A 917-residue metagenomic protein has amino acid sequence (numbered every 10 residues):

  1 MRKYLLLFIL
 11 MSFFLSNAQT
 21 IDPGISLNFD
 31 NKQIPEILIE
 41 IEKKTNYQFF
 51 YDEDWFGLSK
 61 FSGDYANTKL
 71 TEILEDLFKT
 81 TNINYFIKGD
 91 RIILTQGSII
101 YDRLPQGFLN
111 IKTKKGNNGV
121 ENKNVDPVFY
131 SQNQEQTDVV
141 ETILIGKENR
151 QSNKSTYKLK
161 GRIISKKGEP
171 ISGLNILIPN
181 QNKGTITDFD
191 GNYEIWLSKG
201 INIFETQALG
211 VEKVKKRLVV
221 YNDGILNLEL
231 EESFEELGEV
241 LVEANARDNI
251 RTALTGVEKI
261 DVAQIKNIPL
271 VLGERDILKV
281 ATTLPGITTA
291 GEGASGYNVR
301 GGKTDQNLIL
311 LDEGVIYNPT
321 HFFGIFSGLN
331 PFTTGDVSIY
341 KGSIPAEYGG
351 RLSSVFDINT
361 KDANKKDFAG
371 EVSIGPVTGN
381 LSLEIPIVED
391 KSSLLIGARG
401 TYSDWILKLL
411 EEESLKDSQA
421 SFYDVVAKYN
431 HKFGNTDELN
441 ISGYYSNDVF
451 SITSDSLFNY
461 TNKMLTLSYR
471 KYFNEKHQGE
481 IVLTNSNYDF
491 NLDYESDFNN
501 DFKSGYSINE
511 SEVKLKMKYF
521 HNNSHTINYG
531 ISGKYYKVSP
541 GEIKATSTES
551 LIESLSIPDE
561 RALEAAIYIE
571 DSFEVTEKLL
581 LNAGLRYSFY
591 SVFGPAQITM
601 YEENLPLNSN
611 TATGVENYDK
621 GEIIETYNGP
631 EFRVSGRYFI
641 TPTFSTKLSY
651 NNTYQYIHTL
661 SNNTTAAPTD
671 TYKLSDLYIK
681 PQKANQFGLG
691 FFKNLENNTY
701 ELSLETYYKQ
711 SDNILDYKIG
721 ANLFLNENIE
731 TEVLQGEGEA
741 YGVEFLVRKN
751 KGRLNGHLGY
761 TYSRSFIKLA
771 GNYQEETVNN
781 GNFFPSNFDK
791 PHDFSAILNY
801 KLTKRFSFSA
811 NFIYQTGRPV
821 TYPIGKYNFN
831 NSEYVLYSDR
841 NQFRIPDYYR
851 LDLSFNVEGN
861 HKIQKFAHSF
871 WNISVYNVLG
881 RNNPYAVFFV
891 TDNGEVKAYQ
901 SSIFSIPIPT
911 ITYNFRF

Functional and structural regions predicted by a protein language model:
N17-K114, I186, V257, V299: N-terminal export/assembly leaders
A18-S26, Q48-F61, T156-K158, E169 (+3 more regions): N-terminal periplasmic "start-of-domain" segments of outer-membrane beta-barrel proteins
K123-R150, I186, G210-E212, G224 (+4 more regions): Periplasmic N-terminal accessory/gating domains of Gram-negative outer-membrane beta-barrel systems
A420-E542, E701-S703: Outer-membrane beta-barrel domain signature, strongest for Gram-negative TonB-dependent receptors and also present
E510-K514, S556, E564, L674-K680 (+5 more regions): Outer membrane beta-barrel strand-and-loop segments of large Gram-negative receptors, especially TonB-dependent
G533-S645, Y656, N772-E776: Signature of Gram-negative outer-membrane beta-barrel scaffolds
Y707-Q710, I729-I824: Gram-negative outer-membrane beta-barrel transporters
D712, R805, Y814-N831, P846-D852 (+1 more regions): C-terminal beta-signal and adjacent terminal beta-strands/loops of Gram-negative outer-membrane beta-barrel proteins
